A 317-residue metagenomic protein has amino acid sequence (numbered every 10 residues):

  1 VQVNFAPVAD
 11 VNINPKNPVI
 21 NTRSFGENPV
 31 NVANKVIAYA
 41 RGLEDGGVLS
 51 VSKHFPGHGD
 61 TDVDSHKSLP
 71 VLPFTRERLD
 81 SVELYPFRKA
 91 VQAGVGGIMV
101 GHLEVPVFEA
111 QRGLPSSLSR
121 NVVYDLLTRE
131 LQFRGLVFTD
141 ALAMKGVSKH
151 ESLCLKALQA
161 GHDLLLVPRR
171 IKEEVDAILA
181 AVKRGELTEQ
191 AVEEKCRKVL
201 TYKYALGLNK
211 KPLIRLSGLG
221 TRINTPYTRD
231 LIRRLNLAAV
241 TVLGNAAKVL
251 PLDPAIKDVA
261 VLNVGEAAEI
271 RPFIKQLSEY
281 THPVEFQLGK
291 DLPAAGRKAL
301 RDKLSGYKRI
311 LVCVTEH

Functional and structural regions predicted by a protein language model:
V1-V3: Catalytic domains of carbohydrate-active enzymes, especially glycoside hydrolases
A6-V8, K53: Structural motif
A9-V19: Short, conserved phosphate-binding/catalytic loop or strand-edge motifs used in phosphoryl-/nucleotidyl-transfer
N14, G26-E27: N-terminal capping/interface segment
T22: Aspartate-rich (DDxxD/NDxxD/DxxxD) Mg2+/diphosphate-binding motifs and their adjoining helix-loop segments
E27-A191, K198: Second-shell residues forming the walls of enzyme active-site clefts
R129, H150-H317: Preference for extracellular/luminal or secreted protein segments
